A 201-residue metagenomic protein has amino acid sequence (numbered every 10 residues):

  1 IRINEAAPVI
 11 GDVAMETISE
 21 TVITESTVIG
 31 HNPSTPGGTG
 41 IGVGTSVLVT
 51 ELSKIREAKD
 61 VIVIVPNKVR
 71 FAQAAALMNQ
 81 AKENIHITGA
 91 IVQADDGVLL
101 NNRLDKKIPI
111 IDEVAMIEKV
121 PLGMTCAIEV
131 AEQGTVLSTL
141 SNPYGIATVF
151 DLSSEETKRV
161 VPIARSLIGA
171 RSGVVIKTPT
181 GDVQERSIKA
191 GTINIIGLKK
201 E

Functional and structural regions predicted by a protein language model:
I1-E201: N-terminally biased helix-coil "hinge/interface" segments that flank
